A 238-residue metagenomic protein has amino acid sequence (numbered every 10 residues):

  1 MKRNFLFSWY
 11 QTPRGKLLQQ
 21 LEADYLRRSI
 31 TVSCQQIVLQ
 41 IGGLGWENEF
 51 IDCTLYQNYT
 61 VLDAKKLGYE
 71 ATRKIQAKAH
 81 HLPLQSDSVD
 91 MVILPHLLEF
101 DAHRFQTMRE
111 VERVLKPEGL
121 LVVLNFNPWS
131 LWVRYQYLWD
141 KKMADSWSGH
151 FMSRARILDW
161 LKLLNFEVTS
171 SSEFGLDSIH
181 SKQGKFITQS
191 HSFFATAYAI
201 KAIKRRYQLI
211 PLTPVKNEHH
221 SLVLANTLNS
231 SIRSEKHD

Functional and structural regions predicted by a protein language model:
M1-T31: Class I SAM-dependent methyltransferase Rossmann-like catalytic core, especially the SAM/SAH-binding loop
D24, S29-L82: Class I SAM-dependent methyltransferase SAM/SAH-binding core
H80-V92: A short acidic, Gly/Pro-enriched loop at the edge of an enzyme's catalytic core that lines a small-molecule cofactor
D90-F105: A short SAM/SAH-binding and catalytic strip from SAM-dependent methyltransferases
F105-L120: A short glycine-rich, Lys/Arg-flanked "PGG" loop and its adjoining helix->strand segment in the class I
L120-S148: Conserved class I S-adenosyl-L-methionine
L138, S148-S171: Short alpha-helix
G184-D238: C-terminal lobe and adjacent flexible extensions of AdoMet/dcAdoMet transferase-like proteins
